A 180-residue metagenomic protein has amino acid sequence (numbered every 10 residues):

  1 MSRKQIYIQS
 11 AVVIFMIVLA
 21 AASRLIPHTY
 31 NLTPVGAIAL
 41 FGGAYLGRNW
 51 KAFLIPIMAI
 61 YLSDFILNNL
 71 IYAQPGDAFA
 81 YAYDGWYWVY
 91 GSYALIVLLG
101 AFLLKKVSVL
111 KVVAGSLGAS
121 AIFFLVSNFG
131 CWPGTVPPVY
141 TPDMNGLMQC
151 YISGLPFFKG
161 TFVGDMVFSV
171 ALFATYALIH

Functional and structural regions predicted by a protein language model:
S2-L46, W50-I55: Hydrophobic transmembrane alpha-helices
S10-F15, W50-L54, Y87-G91, V113-L117 (+1 more regions): Hydrophobic alpha-helical transmembrane segments
I14, T29-L46, I66, W86-L95 (+1 more regions): Membrane-embedded alpha-helical segments of multi-pass membrane proteins, especially the transmembrane helices
I17-L25, I57-I71, S120-F129: Aromatic-anchored segments of alpha-helical transmembrane domains
A22, F41-R48, L98-V107, T175-H180: Structural signal for the C-terminal ends of transmembrane alpha-helices and the immediately following loop
A22-T29, Q74-Y83, F102-K106, L155-F158: Membrane-interface helix caps and helix-loop-helix hairpins in membrane proteins
G76-F124: Short helix-perturbing small/polar motifs within transmembrane alpha-helices
K105-H180: Membrane-embedded alpha-helical hairpins and interfacial helices in multi-pass inner-membrane proteins
